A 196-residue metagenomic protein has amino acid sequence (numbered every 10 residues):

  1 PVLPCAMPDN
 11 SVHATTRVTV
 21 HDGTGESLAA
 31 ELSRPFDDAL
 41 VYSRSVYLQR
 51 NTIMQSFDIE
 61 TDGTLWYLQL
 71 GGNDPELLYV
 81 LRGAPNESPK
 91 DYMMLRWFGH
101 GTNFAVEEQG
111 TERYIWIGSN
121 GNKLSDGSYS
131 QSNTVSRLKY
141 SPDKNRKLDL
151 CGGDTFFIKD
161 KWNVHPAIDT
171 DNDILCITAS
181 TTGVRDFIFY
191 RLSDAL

Functional and structural regions predicted by a protein language model:
A39-L48, S88-L95, L148-I158: A short beta-strand motif characteristic of beta-propeller blades
S43-E76: Beta-strand-rich domains and repeat architectures in extracellular enzymes and scaffolds, especially beta-propellers
R50-D58, R96-E107, G153-D169: Repeated scaffold domains used in trafficking and secretory/extracellular systems, primarily beta-propellers
G63-Y67, G110-I117, N172-C176: Entry beta-strands of beta-propeller and related beta-repeat scaffolds
G71-P75, T111, N120-D126, S180-R185: Short glycine/acidic-enriched loop and turn motifs that connect beta-strands
E76-N86, Y129-D143, D186-A195: Beta-propeller blade signature
L78-R113, S119: Blade-loop segments of beta-propeller domains
F157-L196: Hydrophobic, aromatic-enriched interface-forming segments
